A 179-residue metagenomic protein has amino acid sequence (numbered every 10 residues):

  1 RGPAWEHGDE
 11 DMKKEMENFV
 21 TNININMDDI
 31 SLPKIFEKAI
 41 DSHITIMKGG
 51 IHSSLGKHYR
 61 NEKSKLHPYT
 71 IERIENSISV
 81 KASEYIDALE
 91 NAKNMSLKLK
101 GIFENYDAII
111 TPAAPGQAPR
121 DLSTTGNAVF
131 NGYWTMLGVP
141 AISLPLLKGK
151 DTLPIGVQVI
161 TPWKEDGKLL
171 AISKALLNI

Functional and structural regions predicted by a protein language model:
R1-E6, E17-N22, N76, V80-E90 (+1 more regions): Structural helix-boundary/capping segments
W5-I35: Acidic-enriched catalytic cores of C-N bond-cleaving enzymes acting on peptides and small amides
E10-K13, I40-G49, R120-T125: Short glycine/threonine-rich loop-to-helix capping motif typified by GTGT followed within a few residues by an Asp-Pro
N26, S42-S96, K100, P145-G156: Short helix-loop capping/hinge segments that flank enzyme active sites or metal/cofactor-binding pockets
D87, A114-G132: Short, surface-exposed loop/helix-turn segments at secondary-structure junctions that function as lids/hinges flanking
K98-K100, T125-P145: Small-aliphatic-rich amphipathic alpha-helix that forms the alpha element of a beta-alpha
